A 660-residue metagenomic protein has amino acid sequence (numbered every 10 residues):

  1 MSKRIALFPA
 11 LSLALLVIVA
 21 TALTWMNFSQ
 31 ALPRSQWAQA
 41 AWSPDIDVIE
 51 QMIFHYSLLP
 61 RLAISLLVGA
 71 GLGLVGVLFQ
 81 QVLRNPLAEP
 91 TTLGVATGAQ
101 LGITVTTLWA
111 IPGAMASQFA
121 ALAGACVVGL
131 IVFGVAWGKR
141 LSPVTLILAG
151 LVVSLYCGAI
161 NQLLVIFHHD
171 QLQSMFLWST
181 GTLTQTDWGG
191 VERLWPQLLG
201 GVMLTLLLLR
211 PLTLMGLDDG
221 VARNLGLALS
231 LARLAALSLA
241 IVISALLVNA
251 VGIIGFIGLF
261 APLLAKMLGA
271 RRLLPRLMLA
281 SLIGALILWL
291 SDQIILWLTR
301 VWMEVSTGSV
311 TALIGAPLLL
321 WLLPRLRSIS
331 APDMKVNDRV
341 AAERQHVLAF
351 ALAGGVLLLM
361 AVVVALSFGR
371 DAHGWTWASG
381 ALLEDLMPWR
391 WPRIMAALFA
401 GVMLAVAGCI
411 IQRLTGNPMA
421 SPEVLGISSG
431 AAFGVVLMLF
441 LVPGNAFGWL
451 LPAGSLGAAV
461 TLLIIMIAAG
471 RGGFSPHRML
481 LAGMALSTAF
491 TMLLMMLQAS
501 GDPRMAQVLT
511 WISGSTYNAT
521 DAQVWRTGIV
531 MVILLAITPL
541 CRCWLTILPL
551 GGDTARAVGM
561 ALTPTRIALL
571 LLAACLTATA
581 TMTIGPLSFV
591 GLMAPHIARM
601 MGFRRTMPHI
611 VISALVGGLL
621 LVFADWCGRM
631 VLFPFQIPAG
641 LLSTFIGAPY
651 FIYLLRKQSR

Functional and structural regions predicted by a protein language model:
S2-R660: Alpha-helical transmembrane segments in inner-membrane proteins
